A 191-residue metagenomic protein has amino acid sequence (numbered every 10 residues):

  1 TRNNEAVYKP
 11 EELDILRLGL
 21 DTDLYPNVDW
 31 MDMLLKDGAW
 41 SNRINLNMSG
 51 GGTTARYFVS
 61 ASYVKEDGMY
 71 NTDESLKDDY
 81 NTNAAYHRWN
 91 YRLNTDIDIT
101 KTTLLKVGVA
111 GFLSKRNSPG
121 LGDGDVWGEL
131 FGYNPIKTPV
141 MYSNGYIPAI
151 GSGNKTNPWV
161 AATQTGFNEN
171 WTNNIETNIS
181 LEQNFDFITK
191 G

Functional and structural regions predicted by a protein language model:
T1-L18, L121: Conserved small-residue
T22-S62, E66-Y70, T82-T156, G166-N170: Flexible loop and strand-edge segments within Gram-negative outer membrane beta-barrel domains
D73-Y80: Flexible, solvent-exposed loop segments that connect beta-strands
T189-G191: Short, intrinsically disordered, charge-balanced linker/junction segments flanking boundaries in proteins
